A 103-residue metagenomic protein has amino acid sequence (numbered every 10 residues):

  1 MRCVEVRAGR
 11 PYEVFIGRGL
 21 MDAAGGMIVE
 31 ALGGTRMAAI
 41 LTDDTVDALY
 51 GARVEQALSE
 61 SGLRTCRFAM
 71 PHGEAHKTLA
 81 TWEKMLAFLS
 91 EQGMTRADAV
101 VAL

Functional and structural regions predicted by a protein language model:
M1-A99: ATP/NTP phosphate-donor binding region
A102: A donor-sugar binding/catalytic signature common to diverse glycosyltransferases and related nucleotide-sugar
